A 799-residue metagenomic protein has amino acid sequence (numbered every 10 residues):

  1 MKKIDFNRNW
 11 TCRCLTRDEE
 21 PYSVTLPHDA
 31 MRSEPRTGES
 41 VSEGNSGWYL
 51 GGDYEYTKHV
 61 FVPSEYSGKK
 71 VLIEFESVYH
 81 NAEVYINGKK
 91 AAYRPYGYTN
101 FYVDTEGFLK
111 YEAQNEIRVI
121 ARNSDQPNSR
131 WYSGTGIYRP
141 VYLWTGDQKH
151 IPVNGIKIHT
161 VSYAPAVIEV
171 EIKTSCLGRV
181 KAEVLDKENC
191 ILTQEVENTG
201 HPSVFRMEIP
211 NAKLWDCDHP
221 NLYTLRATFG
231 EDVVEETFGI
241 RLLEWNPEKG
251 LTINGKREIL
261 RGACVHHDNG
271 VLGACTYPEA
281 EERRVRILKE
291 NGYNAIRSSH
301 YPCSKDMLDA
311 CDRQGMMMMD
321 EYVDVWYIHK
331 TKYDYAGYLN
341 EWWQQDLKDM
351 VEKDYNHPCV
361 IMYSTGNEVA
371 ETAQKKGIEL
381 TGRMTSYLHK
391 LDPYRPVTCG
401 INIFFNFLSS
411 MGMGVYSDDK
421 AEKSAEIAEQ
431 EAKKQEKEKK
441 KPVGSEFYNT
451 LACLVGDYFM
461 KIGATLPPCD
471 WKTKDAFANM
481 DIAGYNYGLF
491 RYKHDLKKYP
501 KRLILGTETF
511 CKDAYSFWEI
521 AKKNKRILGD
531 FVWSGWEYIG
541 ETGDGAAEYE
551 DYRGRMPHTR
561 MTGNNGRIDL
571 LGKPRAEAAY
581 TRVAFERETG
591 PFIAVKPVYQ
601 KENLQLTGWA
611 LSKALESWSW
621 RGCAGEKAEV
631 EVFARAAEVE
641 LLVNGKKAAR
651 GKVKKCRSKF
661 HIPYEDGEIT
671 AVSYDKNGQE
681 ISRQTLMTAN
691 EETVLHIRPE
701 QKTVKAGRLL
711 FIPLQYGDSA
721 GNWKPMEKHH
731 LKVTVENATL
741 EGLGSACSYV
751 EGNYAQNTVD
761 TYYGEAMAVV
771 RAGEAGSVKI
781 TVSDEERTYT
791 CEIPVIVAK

Functional and structural regions predicted by a protein language model:
K3-R17, S46-I151, S175-L177, I191 (+4 more regions): Accessory beta-strand-rich segments of carbohydrate-active enzymes
I4-D5, T11-L15, Q126-P127, Y363 (+3 more regions): Substrate-binding clefts and catalytic carboxylate motifs of secreted carbohydrate-active enzymes
E34-V62, Y66-I86, A92-P95, W144 (+10 more regions): Active-site-adjacent substrate/metal-binding segments within catalytic domains of carbohydrate-active enzymes
T105, F205-L214, F660-Y664, A755-E774: Short, hydrophobic beta-strand segments
K110-E112, E171-N246, K659, E665-D666 (+2 more regions): Extended acidic/polar, glycine-enriched regions that form or flank non-catalytic beta-rich accessory modules
A121, A227-F229, S673, Y716 (+1 more regions): Conserved structural position at the C-terminal beta-strand of extracellular beta-sandwich adhesion modules
R179-K181, D218-L222, K627-E629, R635-A637 (+4 more regions): Short flexible loop/turn segments that cap and initiate beta-strands
V233-F238, G678-A689, T788-I796: Edge beta-strands of extracellular beta-sandwich domains
